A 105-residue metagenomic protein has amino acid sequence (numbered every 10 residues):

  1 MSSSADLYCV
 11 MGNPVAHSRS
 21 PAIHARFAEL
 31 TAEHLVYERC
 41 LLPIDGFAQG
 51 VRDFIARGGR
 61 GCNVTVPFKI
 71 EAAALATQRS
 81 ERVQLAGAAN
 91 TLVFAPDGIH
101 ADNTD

Functional and structural regions predicted by a protein language model:
S3-D105: Phosphate/diphosphate ligand-binding glycine-rich loop within oxidoreductases
